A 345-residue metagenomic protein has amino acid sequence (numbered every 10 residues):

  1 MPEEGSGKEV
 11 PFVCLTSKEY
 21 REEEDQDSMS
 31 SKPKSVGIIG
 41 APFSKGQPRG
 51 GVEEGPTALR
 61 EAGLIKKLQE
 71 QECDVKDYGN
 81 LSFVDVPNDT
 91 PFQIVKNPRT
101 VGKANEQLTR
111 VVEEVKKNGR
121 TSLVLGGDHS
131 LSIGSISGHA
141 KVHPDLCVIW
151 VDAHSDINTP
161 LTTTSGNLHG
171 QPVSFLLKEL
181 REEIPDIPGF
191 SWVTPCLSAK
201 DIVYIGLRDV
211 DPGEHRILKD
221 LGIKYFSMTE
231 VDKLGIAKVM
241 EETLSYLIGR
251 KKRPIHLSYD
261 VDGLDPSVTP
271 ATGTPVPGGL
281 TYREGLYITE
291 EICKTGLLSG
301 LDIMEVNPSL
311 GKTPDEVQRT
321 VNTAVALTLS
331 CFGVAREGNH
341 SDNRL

Functional and structural regions predicted by a protein language model:
G5-G7: Residue-identity detector for glycine
F12, S17-Y20, E24-S44, P48-L123 (+3 more regions): Catalytic cores of soluble, metal-dependent hydrolases
P42, G126-H129, A153, L207 (+1 more regions): Short, well-ordered beta-to-alpha junction loops that form the rim of enzyme active sites and present histidine/acidic
K117-T194, T295: Active-site histidine-anchored catalytic micro-motif
R120-S122, A199-V203: Short active-site oxyanion
W150-A153, L177, D201-D209, S227-T229 (+1 more regions): Short, structured patches in soluble enzyme cores that scaffold and shape functional sites
I187-W192, R208-F226: Active-site-proximal loop/helix segment associated with metal-binding centers of metalloenzymes
A199-D201, R208-E214, R250-I255: Aromatic-lined glycan-binding groove of carbohydrate-active enzymes
